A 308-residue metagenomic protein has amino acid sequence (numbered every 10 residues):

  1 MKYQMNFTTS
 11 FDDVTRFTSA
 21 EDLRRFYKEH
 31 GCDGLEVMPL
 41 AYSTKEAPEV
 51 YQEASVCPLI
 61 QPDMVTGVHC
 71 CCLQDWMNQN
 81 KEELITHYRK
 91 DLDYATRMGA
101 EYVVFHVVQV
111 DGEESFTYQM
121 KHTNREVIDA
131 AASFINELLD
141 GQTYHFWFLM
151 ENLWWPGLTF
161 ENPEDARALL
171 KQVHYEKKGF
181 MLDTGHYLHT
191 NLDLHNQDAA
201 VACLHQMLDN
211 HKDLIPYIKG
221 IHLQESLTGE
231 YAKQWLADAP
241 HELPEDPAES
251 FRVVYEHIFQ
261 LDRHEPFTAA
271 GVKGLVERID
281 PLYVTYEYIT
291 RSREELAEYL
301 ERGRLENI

Functional and structural regions predicted by a protein language model:
M1-K2, I85-K90, G99, Y175-L182 (+1 more regions): Histidine-acidic metal/acid-base catalytic patches
M1-T96, E306: N-terminal pre-domain/capping segments
K2-D13, D33-V37, P62-C70, V103-F105 (+4 more regions): Hydrophobic faces of well-ordered beta-strands that scaffold small-molecule active sites in alpha/beta enzyme cores
S10-E21, V37-Q52, Q74-I85, E113 (+5 more regions): Acidic-and-aromatic substrate-binding clefts and catalytic sites of carbohydrate-active enzymes
T15-R24, A47-E53, A132, E137 (+3 more regions): Distinct, well-ordered alpha-helical segments
R25-E29, Y94-R97, E137, Q172 (+3 more regions): Alpha-helical scaffold elements within enzyme catalytic domains, especially in hydrolases
A54-C71, V127-T143, V173, H211 (+2 more regions): Alpha-helix-loop-beta-strand connector modules within alpha/beta enzyme cores
N80-G179: Active-site acidic/histidine proton-transfer and metal-coordination neighborhood in alpha/beta enzyme cores
